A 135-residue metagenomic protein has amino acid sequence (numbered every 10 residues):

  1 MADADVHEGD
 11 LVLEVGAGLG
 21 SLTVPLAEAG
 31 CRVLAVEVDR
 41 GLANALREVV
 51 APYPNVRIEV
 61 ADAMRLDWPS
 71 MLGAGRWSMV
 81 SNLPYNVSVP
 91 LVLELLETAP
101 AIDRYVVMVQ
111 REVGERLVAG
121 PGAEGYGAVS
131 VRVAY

Functional and structural regions predicted by a protein language model:
M1-Y135: Catalytic cores of RNA-modifying enzymes
